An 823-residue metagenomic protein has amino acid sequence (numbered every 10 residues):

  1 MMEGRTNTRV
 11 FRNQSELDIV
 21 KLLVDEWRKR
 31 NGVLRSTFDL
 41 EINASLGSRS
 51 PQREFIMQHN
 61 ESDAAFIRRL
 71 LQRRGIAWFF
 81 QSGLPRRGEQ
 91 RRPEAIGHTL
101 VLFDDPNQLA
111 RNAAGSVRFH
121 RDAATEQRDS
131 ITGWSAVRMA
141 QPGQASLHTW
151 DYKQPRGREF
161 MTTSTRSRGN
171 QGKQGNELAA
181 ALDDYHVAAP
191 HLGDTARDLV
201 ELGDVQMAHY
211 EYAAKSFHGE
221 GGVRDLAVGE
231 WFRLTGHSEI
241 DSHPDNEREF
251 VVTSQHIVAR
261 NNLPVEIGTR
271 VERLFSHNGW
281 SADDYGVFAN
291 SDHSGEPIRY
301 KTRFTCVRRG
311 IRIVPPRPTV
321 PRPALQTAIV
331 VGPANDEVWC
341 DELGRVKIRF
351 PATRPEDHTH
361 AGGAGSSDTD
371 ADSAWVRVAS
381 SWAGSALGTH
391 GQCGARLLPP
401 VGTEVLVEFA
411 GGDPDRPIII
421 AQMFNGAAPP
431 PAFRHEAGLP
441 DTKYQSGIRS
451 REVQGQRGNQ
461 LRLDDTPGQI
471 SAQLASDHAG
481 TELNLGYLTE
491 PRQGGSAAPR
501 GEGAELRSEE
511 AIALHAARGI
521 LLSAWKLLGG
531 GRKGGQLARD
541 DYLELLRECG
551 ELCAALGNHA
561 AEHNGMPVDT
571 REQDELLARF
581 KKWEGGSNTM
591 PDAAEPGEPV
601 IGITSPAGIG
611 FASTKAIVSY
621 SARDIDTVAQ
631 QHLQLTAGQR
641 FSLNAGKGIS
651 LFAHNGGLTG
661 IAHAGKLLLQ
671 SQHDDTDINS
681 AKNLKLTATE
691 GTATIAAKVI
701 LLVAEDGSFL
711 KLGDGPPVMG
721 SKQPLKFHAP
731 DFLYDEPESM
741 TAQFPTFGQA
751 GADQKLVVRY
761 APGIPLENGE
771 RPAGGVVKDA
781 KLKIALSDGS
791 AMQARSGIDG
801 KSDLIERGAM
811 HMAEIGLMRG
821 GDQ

Functional and structural regions predicted by a protein language model:
M1-Q823: Amphipathic alpha-helical and helix-coil boundary elements used as assembly and membrane-proximal scaffolds
